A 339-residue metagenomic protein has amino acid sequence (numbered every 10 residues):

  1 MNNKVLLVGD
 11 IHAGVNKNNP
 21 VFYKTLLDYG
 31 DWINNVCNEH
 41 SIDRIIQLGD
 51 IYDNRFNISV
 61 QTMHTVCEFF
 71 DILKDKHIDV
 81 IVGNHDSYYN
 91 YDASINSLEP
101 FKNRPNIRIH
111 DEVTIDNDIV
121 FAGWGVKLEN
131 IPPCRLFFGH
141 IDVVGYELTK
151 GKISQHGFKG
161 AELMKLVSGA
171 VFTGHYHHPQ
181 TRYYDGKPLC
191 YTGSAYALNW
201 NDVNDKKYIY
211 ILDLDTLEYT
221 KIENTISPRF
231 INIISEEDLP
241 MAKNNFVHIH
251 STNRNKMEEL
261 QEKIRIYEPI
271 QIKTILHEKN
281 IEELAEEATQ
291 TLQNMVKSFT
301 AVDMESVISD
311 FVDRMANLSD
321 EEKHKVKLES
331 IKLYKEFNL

Functional and structural regions predicted by a protein language model:
N3-K4, I11, V15-V113: Core catalytic region of metal-dependent phosphoesterases/phosphodiesterases, especially metallo-beta-lactamase-like
L6, D118-V120, Y210, V247: Conserved beta-strand elements of the Class I
L7-G9, R44-D50, I78-H85, R108-E112 (+4 more regions): Active-site neighborhood of phospho(di)ester-bond hydrolases with catalytic His/Asp-centered motifs
H12-N16, D53-F56, I81-D92, V143-E147 (+2 more regions): Active-site environment of divalent metal-dependent phosphoester hydrolases
V66, V82, D86-E162: Conserved catalytic scaffold of divalent metal-dependent phosphoesterases
I72-D75, A161-V167, Y184, M241-A242 (+1 more regions): Short, conserved loop/helix-junction motifs that constitute active-site signature segments in enzyme catalytic cores
G151-E218: Conserved beta-sheet core of the metallophosphoesterase superfamily
D213-L339: Accessory, non-catalytic peripheral segments of nucleic-acid enzymes
